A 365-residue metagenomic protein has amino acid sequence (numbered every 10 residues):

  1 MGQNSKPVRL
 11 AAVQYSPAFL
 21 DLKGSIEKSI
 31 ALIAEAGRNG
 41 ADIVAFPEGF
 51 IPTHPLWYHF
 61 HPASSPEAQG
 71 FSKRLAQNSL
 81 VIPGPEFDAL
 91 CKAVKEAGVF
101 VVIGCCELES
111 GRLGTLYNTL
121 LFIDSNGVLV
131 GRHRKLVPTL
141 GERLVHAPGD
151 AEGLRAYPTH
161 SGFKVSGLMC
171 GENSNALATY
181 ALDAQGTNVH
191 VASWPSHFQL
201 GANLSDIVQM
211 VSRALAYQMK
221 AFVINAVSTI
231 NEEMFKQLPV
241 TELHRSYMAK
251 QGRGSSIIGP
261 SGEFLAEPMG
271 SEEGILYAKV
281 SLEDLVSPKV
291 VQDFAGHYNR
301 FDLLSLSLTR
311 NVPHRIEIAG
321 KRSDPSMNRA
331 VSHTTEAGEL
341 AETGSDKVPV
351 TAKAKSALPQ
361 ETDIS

Functional and structural regions predicted by a protein language model:
M1-I43: N-terminal active-site segment of His-dependent metallophosphoesterases
G2-L10, A156-S166, V189: Beta-strand-turn-beta hairpins that frame and shape the catalytic cleft of phosphate-ester-processing enzymes
L22, A34-S125, S196-M219: Cys-nucleophile CN-hydrolase/nitrilase-fold catalytic domain and related Cys-dependent amidase chemistry that acts on
S79-V102, K164, N173-L276, I364: CN hydrolase (nitrilase-like) catalytic-core segments centered on the catalytic cysteine and neighboring Lys/Glu
I103-C105, N118-F122, R155, S255-I257 (+1 more regions): Short beta-strand scaffold segments in enzyme catalytic cores
N126, G131-H133, P268: Short hydrophobic alpha-helix segments
T139-Y157, N173-L177: Active-site glycine-rich loop that binds ribose-phosphate moieties when present
V227-S365: C-terminal beta-strand edge segments of enzyme domains
